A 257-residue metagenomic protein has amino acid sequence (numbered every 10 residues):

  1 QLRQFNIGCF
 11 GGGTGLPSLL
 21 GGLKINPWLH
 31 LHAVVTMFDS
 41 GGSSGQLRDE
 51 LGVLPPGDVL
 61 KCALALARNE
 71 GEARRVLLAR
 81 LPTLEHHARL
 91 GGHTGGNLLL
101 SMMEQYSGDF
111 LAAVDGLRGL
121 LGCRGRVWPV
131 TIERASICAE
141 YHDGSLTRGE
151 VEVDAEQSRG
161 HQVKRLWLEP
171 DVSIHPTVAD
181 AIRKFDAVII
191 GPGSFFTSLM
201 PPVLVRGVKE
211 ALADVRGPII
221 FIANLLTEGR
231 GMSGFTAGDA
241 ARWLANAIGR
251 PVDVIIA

Functional and structural regions predicted by a protein language model:
Q1-Q4, T147: …; additionally, a secondary subgroup of soluble metalloenzymes is captured
R3-Q4, G21-N26, H30-L54, H175 (+3 more regions): Conserved phosphate- and dinucleotide-binding cores of soluble alpha/beta proteins, encompassing both enzyme active
F10-T14, G191-S194: Glycine-rich beta-strand-to-loop/alpha-helix junction loops that act as flexible
T14-G21: Short alpha-helical segments and helix-capping/turn motifs at coil-helix boundaries
T36-G160: Electropositive, gly/pro-rich neighborhoods at or near active sites that engage anionic ligands
Y141-R206: Internal active-site segments that recognize and position negatively charged phosphoryl groups and nucleotide moieties
I255: Extended, charge-enriched "interface" segments that sit outside catalytic cores
